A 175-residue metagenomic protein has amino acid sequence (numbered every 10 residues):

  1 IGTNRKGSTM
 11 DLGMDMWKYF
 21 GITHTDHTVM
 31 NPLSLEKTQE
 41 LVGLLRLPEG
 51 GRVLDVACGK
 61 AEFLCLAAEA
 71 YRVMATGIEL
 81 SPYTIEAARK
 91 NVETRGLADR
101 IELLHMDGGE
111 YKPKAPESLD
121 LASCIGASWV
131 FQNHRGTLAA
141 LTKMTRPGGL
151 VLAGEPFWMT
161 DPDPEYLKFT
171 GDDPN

Functional and structural regions predicted by a protein language model:
R5-P48, E62: Conserved class I S-adenosyl-L-methionine
V42, C65-A68, L138-T142: A structural alpha-helix within SAM-dependent methyltransferase catalytic domains
G50-A57: Conserved class I S-adenosyl-L-methionine
E62-E110: Class I SAM-dependent methyltransferase SAM/SAH-binding core
P113-A122: A short acidic, Gly/Pro-enriched loop at the edge of an enzyme's catalytic core that lines a small-molecule cofactor
C124-S128: Residues lining the SAM
R135-L150: A short glycine-rich, Lys/Arg-flanked "PGG" loop and its adjoining helix->strand segment in the class I
P156-P174: Short, glycine-/aromatic-enriched active-site segment of Class I SAM-dependent methyltransferases
